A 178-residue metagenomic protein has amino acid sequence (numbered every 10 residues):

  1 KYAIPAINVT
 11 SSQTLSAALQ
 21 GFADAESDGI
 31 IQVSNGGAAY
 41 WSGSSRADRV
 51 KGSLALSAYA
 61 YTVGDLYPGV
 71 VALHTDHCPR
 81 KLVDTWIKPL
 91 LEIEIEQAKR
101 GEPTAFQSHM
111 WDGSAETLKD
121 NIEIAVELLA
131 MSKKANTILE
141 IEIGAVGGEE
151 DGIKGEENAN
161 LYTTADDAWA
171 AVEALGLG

Functional and structural regions predicted by a protein language model:
K1-P5: N-terminal amphipathic alpha-helix/helix-capping segment at the start of soluble metabolic enzymes
S12-A39, G43-A47, K51-P68, R80-G178: Alpha/beta enzyme core
A72-L73: Glycine-rich phosphate/pyrophosphate-binding loop regions near the starts of catalytic domains
